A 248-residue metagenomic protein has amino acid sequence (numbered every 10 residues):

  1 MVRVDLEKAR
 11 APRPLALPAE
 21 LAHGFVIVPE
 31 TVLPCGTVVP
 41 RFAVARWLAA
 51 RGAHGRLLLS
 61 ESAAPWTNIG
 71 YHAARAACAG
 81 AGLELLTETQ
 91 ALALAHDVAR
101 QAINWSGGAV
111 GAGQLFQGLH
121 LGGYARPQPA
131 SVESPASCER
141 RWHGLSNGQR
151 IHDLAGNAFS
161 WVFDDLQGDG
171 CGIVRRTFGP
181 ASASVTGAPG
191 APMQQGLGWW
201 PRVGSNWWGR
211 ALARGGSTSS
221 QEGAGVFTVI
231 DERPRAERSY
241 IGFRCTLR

Functional and structural regions predicted by a protein language model:
M1-A45, L83: GGW-centered surface loops in extracellular recognition modules
P29-L154, E232: Short aromatic-cysteine micro-motif
L48-R51, D164-Q167, R248: Acidic glycine-/aspartate-rich tracts in secreted/extracellular proteins
A64-A76, G82, L86-E88, A95 (+1 more regions): Disulfide-stabilized, aromatic/cysteine-rich ligand-recognition loop
E84, Q167-G168: Bacterial peptidoglycan biogenesis and beta-lactam-recognition machinery
H143-G144, W161-L166: Short beta->alpha transition motifs characteristic of CBS
G168-G179: A short, polar/charged loop-to-alpha-helix boundary motif
